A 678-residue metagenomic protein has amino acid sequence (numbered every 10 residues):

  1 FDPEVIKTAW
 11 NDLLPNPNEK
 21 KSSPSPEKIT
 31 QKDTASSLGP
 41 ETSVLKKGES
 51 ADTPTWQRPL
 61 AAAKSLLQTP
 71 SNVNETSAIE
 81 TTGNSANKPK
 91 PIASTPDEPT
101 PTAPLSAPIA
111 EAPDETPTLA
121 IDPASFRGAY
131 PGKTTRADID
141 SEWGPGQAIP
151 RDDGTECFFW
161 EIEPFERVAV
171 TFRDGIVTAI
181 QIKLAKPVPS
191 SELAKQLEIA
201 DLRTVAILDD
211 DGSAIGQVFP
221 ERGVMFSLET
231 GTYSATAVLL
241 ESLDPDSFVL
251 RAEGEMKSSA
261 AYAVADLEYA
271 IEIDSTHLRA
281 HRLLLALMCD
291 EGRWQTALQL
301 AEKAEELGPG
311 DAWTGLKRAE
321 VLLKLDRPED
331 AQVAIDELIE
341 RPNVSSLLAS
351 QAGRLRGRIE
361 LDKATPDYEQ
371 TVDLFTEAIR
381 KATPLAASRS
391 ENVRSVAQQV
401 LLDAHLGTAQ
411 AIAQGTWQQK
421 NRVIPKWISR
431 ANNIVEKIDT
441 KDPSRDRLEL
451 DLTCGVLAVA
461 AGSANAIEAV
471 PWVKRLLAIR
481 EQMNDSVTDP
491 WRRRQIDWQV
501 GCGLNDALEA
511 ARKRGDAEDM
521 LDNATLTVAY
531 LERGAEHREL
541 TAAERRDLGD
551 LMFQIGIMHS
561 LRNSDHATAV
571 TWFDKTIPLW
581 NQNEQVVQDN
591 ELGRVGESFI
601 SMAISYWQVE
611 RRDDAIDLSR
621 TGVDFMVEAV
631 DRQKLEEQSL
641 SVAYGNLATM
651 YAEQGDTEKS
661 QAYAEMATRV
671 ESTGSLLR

Functional and structural regions predicted by a protein language model:
E115-I121, G128-L243: A cross-family detector of function-defining hotspots
K257-S258, E291, L325, K363-T365 (+7 more regions): Structural motif corresponding to the intra-repeat A-B loop/turn of tetratricopeptide repeats
Y269-A270, K303-A304, L338, A378 (+5 more regions): Canonical positions in the second alpha-helix
